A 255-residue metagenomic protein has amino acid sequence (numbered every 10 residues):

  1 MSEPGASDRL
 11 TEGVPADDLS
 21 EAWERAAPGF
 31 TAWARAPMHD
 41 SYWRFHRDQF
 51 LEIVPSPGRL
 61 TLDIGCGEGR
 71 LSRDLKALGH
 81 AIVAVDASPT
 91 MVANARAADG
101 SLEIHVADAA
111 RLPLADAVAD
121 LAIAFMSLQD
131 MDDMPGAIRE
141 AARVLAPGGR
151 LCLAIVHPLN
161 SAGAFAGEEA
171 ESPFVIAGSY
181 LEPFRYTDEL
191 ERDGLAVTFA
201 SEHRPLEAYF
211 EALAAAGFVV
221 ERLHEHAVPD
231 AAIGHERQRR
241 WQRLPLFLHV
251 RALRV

Functional and structural regions predicted by a protein language model:
S2-P57, R70-D74, M91-N94, A98: Conserved class I S-adenosyl-L-methionine
L62-I64, E68-R111: Class I SAM-dependent methyltransferase SAM/SAH-binding core
A110-L121: A short acidic, Gly/Pro-enriched loop at the edge of an enzyme's catalytic core that lines a small-molecule cofactor
L121-M134: A short SAM/SAH-binding and catalytic strip from SAM-dependent methyltransferases
P135-R150: A short glycine-rich, Lys/Arg-flanked "PGG" loop and its adjoining helix->strand segment in the class I
R150-E189: Conserved class I S-adenosyl-L-methionine
L159-A162, G194-E207: Acceptor-substrate binding/catalytic loop of class I
A200-L223: Short alpha-helix
